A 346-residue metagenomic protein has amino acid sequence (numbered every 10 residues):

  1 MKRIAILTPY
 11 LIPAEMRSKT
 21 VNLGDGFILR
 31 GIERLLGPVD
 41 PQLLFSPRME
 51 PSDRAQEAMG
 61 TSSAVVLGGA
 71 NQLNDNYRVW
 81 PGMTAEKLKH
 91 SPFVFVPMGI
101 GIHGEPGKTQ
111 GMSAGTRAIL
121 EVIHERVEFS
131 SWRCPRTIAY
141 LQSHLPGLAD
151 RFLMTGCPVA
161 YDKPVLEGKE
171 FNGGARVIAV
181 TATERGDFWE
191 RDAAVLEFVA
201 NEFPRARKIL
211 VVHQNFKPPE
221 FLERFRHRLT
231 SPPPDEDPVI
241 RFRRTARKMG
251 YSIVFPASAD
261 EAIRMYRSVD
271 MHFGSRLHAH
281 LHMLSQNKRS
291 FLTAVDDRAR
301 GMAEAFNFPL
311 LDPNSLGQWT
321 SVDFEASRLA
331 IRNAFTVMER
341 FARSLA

Functional and structural regions predicted by a protein language model:
M1-A346: Active-site anion-handling motifs in enzyme catalytic cores
